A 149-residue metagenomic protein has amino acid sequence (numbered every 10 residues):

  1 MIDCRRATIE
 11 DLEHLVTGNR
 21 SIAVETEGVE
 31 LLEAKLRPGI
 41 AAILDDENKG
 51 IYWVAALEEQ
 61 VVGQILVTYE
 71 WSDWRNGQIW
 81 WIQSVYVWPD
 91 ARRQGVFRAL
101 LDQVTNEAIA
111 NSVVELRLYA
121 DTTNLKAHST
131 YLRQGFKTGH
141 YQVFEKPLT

Functional and structural regions predicted by a protein language model:
I2-D3: Extreme N-terminal starter segment of soluble prokaryotic enzymes
R6-E13, T17-G77, Q83, W88 (+4 more regions): Acetyl-CoA-dependent GNAT
T8-D11, S84-Y86, D90-A91, G95 (+3 more regions): Conserved functional loop/turn residues at catalytic and ligand-binding sites
V87, R93-N106, S129, R133: Conserved acetyl-CoA-binding loop-helix of GNAT-fold acetyltransferases
L101, A108-A120: Conserved GNAT acetyl-CoA-binding A-motif
L118-A127, E145-T149: Conserved beta-strand-loop-alpha-helix junction that forms the acyl-donor binding cleft
L132-Y141: Conserved acetyl-CoA-binding loop of GNAT-fold acetyltransferases
